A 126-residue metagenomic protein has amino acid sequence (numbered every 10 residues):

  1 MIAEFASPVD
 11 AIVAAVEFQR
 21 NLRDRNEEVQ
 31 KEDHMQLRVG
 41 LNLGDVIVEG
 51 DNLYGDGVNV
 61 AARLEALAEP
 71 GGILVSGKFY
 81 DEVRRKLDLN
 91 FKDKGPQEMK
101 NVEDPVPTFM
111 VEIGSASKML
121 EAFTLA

Functional and structural regions predicted by a protein language model:
A3-I113: Catalytic beta-strand-to-alpha-helix segment of the class III nucleotidyl cyclase homology domain
V111-A126: Intrinsically disordered or compositionally simple regulatory linkers and C-terminal tails in signal-transduction
